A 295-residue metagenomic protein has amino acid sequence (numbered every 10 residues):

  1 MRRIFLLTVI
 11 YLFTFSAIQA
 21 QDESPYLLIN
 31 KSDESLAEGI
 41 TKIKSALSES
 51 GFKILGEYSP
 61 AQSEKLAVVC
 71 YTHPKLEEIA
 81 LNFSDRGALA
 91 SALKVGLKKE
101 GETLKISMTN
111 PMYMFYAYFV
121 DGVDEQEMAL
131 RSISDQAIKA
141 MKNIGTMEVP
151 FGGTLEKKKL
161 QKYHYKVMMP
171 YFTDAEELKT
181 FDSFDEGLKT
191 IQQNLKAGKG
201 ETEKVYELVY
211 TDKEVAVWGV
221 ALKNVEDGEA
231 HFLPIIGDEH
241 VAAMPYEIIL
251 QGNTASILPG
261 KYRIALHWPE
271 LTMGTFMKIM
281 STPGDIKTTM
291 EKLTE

Functional and structural regions predicted by a protein language model:
I4-S16: Sec-dependent N-terminal signal peptides
Q21-Q62, V120, K142-V215: Terminal, regulation- and interaction-focused segments at domain boundaries
K65-M108: Mid-chain, structured segments of secreted extracytoplasmic proteins
L76-L81, F115-Y118, V225-H231: Short, cysteine-centered beta-strand-loop-beta hairpins and adjacent loop/turn segments enriched in charged/polar
V95-F115, L250-W268: Beta-strand/loop substructures that line and gate deep hydrophobic ligand-binding cavities in soluble
I106-V149: Hydrophobic alpha-helical segments and helix pairs
Y206-E295: A cross-kingdom marker for long, charged
